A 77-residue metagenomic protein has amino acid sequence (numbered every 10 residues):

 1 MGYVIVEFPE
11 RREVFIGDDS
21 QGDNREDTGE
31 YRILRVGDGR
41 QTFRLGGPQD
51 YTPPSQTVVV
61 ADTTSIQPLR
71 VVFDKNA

Functional and structural regions predicted by a protein language model:
M1-A77: Short loop/turn and low-complexity linker motifs enriched in small/turn-promoting residues
